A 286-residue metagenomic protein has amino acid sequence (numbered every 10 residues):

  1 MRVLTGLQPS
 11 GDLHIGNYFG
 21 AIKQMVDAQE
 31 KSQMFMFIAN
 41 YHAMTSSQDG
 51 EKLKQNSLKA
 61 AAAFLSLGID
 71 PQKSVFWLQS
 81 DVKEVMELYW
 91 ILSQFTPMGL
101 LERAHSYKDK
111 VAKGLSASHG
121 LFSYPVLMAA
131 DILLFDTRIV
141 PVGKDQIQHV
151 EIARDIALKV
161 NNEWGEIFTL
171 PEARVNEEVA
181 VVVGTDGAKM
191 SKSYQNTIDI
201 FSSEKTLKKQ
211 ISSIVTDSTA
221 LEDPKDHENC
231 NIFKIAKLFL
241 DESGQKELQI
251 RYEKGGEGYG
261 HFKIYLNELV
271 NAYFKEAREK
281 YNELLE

Functional and structural regions predicted by a protein language model:
R2-A130, R278: N-terminal Rossmann-like or analogous alpha/beta NTP/dinucleotide-binding catalytic cores that position adenine
I15, Q148, R154-E286: Conserved nucleotide- and phosphate/pyrophosphate-binding catalytic cores in adenylate/nucleotidyl-handling enzymes
H42-T45, F135-R138, M190: Active-site-proximal beta-alpha loop/turn segments in soluble metabolic enzymes
F64, L92, D145, G187 (+1 more regions): Divalent metal-coordination and catalytic microenvironments
V75-L78, P141, T219: Short catalytic-loop micro-motif centered on adjacent basic/acidic residues
M98-E102, L134-P141, L240-L248, E276-R278: Short helix-capping/linker segments at secondary-structure and domain boundaries
D109-V160: Internal, conserved structured core segments that host functional sites
